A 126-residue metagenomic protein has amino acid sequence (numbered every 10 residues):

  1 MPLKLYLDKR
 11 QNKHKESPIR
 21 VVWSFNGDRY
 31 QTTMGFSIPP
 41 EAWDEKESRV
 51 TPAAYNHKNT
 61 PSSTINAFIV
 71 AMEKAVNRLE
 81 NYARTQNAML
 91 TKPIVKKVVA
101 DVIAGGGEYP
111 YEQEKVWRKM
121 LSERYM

Functional and structural regions predicted by a protein language model:
M1-D8: Charged, amphipathic alpha-helical segments
K13, R29, M34-M126: N-terminal helical hairpins
S24-N26: Short strand-coil-strand connectors
